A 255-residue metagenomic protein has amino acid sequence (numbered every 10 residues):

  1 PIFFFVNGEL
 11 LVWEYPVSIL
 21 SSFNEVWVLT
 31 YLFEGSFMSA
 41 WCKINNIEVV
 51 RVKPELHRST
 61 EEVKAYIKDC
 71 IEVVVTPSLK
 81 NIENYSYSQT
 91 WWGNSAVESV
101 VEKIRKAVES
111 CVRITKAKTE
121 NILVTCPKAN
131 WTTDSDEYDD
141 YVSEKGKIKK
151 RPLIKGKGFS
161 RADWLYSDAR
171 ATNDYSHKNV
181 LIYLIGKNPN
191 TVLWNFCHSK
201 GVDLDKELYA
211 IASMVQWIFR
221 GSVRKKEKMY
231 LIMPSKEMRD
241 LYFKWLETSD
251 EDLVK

Functional and structural regions predicted by a protein language model:
P1, I104-V108, M214, L241-Y242: Generic hydrophobic, helix-prone segments enriched in Leu/Val/Ile
P1-N7, V17, L193: A conserved mid-domain beta-alpha-beta active-site/ligand-binding segment of alpha/beta enzyme cores
F3-F4, E48-V52, L253: Short secondary-structure junctions
V12-S18, N24-E25, Y31-W41, N46-A171 (+1 more regions): Conserved helicase/translocase motor-coupling segment
V28-L29, M38, C42, L184 (+2 more regions): Generic hydrophobic secondary-structure signal
P152-L241, W245-T248, D252-V254: Conserved RecA-like P-loop NTPase helicase motor core
